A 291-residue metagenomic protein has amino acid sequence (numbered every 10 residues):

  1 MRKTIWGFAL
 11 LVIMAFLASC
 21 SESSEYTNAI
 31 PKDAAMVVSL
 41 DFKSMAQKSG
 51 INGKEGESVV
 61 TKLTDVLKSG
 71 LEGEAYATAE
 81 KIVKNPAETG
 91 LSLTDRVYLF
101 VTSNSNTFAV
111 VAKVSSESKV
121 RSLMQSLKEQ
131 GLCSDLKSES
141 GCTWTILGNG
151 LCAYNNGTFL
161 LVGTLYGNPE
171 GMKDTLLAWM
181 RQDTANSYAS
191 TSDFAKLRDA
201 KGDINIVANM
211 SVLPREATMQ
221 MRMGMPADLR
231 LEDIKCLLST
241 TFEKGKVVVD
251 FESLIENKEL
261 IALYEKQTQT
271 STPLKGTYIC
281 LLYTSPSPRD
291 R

Functional and structural regions predicted by a protein language model:
M1-A29: Bacterial Sec-dependent N-terminal signal peptides
C20-I146, A185-L231, E243-P286: Structural boundary/hinge residues at secondary-structure and domain interfaces
T145-A178: A short, solvent-exposed beta-edge/loop patch
L176-S187: Short, flexible helix-coil linker/hinge segments at the edges of structured domains or between repeats
S287-R291: Short "domain-exit" segments at the C-terminal end of structured domains
